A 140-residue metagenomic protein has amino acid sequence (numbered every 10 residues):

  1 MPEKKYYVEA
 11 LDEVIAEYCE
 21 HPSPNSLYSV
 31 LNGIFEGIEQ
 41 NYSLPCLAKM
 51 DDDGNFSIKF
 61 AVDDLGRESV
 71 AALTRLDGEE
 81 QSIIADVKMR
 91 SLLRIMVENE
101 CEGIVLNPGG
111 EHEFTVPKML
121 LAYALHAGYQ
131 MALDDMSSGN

Functional and structural regions predicted by a protein language model:
M1-N140: An interfacial alpha-helical scaffold signature
